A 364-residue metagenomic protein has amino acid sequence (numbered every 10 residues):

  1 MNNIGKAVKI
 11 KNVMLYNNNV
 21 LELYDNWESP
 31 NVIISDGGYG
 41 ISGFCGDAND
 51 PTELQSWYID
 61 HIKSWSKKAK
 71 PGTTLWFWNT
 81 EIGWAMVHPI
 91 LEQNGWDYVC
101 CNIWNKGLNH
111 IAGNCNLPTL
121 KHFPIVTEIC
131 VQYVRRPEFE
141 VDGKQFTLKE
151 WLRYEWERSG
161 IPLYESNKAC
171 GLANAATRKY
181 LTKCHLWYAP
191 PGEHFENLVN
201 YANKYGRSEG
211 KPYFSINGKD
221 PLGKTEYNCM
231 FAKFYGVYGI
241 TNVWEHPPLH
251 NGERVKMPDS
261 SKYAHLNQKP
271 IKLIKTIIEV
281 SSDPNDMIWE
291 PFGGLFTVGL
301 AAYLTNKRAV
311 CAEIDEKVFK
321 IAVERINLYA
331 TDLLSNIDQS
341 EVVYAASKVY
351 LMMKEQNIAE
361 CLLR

Functional and structural regions predicted by a protein language model:
N2-A312, K317-F319: Core catalytic lobe of class I
N17-E22, S340-V349: Conserved SAM/SAH-binding loop
P71, S347-K348, C361: Short stretches within intrinsically disordered, low-complexity N-terminal or propeptide regions
K144-F146, L333-Y344: Short, flexible loop/turn segments with low-complexity composition
A322-V323: Conserved SAM-binding loop
N327-L328: Catalytic-site neighborhood detector that most strongly recognizes the C-terminal catalytic loop/helix of tyrosine
M352-M353: C-terminal regulatory/interaction module of P-loop NTP-utilizing enzymes
I358-R364: Long, low-complexity, intrinsically disordered segments
